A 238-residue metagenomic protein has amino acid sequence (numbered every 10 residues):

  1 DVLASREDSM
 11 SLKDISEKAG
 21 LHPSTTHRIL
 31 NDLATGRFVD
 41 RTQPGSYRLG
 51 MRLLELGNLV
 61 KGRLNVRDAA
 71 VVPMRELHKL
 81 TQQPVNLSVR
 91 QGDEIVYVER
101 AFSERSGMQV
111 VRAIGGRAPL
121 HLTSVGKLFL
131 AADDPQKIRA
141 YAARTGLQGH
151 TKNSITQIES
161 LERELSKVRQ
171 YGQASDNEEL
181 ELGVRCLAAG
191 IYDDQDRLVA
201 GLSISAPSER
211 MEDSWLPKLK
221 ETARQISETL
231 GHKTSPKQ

Functional and structural regions predicted by a protein language model:
D1-R63, R67, P217, Q225-H232: N-terminal helix-turn-helix
V2, A69-L80, N86, K167 (+3 more regions): Amphipathic alpha-helical regulatory segments at dimerization interfaces that relay allosteric signals between sensory
L12, S46, G50, R63 (+10 more regions): Short, structured helix-loop boundary elements
V39-D40, L87-S88, I191: A structural signal for short hydrophobic beta-strand segments in well-ordered beta-sheet cores
G45-T145: Amphipathic alpha-helical effector-binding/dimerization core of metabolite-sensing transcriptional regulators
L130, K137-Q148, R224-Q238: Cysteine/selenocysteine-centered motifs that mediate thiol-based redox chemistry or coordinate metal-sulfur cofactors
N153-T229: Extended hydrophobic
